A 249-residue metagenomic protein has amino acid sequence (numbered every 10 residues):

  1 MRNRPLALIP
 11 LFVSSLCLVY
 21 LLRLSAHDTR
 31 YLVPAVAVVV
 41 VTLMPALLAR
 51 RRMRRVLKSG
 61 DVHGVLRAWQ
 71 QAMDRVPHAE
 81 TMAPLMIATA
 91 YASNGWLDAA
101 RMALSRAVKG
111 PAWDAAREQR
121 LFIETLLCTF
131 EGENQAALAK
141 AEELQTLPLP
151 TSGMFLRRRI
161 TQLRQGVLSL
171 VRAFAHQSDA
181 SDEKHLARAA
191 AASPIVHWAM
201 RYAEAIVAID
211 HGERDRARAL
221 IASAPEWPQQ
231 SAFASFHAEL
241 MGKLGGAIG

Functional and structural regions predicted by a protein language model:
M1-L11: Juxtamembrane interface helix immediately N-terminal to a transmembrane segment
C17-V33: Membrane-interfacial hairpin junctions
S25-D28, M53-R67, Y91-S105, E131-L147 (+1 more regions): Helix-turn-helix repeat elements of alpha-solenoid scaffolds
L32-K58: Transmembrane alpha-helices and immediately adjacent membrane-cytoplasm interface residues in multi-pass integral
V36-L43, Q70-A79, S105-A115, E142-R158 (+2 more regions): Solenoid-like repeat scaffolds
L47, R51, M82-M86, Q119-L127 (+3 more regions): "A position-specific structural signal for the A-helix of alpha-solenoid helical repeats
R52-M86: Cytosolic juxtamembrane segments of membrane proteins
E183-G249: Long, non-transmembrane cytosolic or organellar matrix-exposed soluble domains/tails of integral membrane proteins
